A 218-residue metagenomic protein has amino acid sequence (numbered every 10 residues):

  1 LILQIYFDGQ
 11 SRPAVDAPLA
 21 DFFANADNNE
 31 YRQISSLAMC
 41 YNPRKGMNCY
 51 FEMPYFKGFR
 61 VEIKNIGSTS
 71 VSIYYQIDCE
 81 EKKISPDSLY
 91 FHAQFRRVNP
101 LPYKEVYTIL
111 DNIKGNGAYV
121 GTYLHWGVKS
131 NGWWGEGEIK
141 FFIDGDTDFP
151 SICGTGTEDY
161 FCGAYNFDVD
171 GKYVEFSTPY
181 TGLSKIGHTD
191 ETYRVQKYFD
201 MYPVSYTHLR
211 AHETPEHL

Functional and structural regions predicted by a protein language model:
L1-L3, F59, V120, I139: Residue-level detector of short, conserved catalytic/binding motifs and their immediate flanks
L1-S35: An N-terminus-focused feature that recognizes amino-terminal "leader" regions
F7-V15, K64, F142-T147: Short strand-turn-strand beta-turns centered on an Asx-Gly dipeptide
F22-P43, Y165-V204: Extended, solvent-exposed segments with strong compositional bias
D27-Y31, S36-L89, L209-R210: Hydrophobic, ordered structural segments
T69-G137, F141-F142, D146: Solvent-exposed, flexible loop/coil segments flanking beta-strands in beta-rich domains
P150-V174: Membrane-interfacial catalytic/cofactor-binding modules of polytopic membrane enzymes
T207-E216: Conserved small/polar residues in nucleotide/adenosyl-binding loops
